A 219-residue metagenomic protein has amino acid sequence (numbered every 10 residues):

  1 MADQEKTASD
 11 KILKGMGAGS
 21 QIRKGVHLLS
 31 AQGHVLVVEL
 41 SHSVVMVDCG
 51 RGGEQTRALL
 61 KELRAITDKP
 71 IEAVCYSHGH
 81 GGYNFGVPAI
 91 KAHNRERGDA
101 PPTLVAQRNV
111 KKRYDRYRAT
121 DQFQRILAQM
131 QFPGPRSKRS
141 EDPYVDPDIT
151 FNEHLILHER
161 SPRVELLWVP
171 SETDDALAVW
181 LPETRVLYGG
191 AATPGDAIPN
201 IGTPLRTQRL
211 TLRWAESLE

Functional and structural regions predicted by a protein language model:
M1-M16: N-terminal pre-domain segments of enzymes
M16-A65, A178-A191: Conserved beta-strand hairpin/beta-sheet module of binuclear metal-dependent hydrolase folds, prominently
G19-S20, H42-S43, E54-T103: Active-site metal-binding motif and surrounding structural segment of the metallo-beta-lactamase
H27, C75, T103-V105, I149 (+2 more regions): Hydrophobic/aromatic beta-strand patches that form the interior of the parallel beta-sheet core in alpha/beta enzyme
V44, R51, V145, I156 (+1 more regions): Metallo-beta-lactamase
E54, G79-F85, K111-R113, T173-D174 (+1 more regions): Active-site environment of divalent metal-dependent phosphoester hydrolases
G86-A89, D115-T120, P199-I201: Short acidic, glycine/serine/threonine-rich loops at helix termini
K112-W168, R213-S217: Metallo-beta-lactamase
